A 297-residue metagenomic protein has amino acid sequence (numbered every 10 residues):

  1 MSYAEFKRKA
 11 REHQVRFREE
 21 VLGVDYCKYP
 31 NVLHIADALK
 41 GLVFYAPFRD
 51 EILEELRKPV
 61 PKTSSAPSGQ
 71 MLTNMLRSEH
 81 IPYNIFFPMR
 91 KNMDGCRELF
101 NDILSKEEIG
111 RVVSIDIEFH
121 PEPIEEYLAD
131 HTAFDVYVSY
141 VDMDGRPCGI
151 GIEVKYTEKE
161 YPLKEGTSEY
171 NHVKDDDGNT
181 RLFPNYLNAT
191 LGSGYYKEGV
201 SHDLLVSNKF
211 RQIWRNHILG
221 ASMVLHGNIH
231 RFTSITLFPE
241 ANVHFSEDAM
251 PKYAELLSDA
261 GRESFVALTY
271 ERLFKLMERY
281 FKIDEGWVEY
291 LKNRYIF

Functional and structural regions predicted by a protein language model:
M1-H120: Nuclease-adjacent, charged terminal/linker segments that flank catalytic cores
R77-P82, L128-T132, L205-R215: Phosphate/oxyanion-binding active-site loops and adjacent basic polyanion-contact surfaces
R97, P162-K164, V243-K252: A short acidic (Asp/Glu
I109-G145: Active-site metal-binding core of divalent-cation-utilizing nuclease and nuclease-like domains
V136-V138, C148-E158, N216: Conserved catalytic cores of phosphodiester-cleaving nucleases, focusing on short active-site segments
V138-G151, A221-L225: Active-site beta-strand-loop-beta-strand hairpin of nuclease catalytic cores that positions key catalytic residues
E160-S234: Acidic, metal/cofactor-coordinating or nucleic-acid-engaging core segments within structured domains
P239, E247-F297: Polybasic (Lys/Arg-rich)
